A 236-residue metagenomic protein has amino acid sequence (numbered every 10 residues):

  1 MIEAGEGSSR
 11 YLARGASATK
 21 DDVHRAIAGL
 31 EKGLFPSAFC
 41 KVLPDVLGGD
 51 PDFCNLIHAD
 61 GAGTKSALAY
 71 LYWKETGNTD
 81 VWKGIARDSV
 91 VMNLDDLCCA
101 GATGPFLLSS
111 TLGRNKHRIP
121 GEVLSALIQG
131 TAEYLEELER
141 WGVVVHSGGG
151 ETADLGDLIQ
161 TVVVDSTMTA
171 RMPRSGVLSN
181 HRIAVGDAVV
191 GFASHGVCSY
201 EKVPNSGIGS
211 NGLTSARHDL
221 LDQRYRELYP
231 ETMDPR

Functional and structural regions predicted by a protein language model:
M1-R236: Helix-biased detector of long, well-ordered alpha-helical tracts
